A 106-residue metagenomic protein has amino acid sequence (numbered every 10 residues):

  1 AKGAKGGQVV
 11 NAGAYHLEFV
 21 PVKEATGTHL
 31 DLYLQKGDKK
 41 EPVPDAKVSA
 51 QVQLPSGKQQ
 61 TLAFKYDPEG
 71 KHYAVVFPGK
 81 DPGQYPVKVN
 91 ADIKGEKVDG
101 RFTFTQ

Functional and structural regions predicted by a protein language model:
A1-Q106: Intrinsically disordered, low-complexity terminal tails/loops enriched in metal-binding residues
